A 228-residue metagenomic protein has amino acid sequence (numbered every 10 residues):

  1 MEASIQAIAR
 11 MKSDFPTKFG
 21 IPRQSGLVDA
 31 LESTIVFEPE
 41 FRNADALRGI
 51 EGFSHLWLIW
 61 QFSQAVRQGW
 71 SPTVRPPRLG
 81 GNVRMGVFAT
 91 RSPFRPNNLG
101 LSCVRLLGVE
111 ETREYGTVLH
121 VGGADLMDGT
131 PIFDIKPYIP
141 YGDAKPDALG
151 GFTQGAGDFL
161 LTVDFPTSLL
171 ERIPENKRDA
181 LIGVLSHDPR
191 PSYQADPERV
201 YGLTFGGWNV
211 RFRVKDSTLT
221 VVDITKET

Functional and structural regions predicted by a protein language model:
M1-C103, L107-T228: Glycine-rich, low-complexity intrinsically disordered segments
